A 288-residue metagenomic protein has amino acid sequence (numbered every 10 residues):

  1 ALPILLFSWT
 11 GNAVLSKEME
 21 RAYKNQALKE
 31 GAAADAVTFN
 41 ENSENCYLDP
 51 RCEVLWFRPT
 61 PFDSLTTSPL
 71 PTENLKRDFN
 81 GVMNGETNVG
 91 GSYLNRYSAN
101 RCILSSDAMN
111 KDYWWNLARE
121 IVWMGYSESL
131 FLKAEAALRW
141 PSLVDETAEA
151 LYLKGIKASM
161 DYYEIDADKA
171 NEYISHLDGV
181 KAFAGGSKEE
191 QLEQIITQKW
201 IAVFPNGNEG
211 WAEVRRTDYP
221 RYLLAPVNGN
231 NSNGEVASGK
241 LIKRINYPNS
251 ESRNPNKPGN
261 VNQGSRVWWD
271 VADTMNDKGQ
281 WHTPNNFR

Functional and structural regions predicted by a protein language model:
A1-E128, A137-P141, D145-L151, G155-P226: Extended ligand-binding clefts on enzyme/binding-domain cores
A212-T217, S232-L241: Acidic, low-complexity interaction regions
A237-R288: Extended, compositionally biased alpha-helical segments that mediate assembly or anchoring
